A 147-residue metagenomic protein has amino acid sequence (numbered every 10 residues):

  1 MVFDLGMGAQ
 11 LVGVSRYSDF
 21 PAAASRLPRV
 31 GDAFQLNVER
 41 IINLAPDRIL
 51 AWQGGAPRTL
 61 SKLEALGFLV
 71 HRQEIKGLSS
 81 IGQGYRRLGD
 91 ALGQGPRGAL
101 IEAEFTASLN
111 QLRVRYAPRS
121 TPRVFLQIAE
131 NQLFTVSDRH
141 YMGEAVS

Functional and structural regions predicted by a protein language model:
M1, R87, E144: Alpha-helical scaffold segments in soluble metabolic enzymes
M1-G55, T59: A short, structured surface patch at a secondary-structure boundary
D4, A23, I81, T135-R139: Alpha-helix N-cap/helix-start motif
L5, A91, A145: Conserved catalytic core of Hanks-type protein kinase domains
S15-F20, T135-S147: Alpha-helical, coiled-coil/dimerization segments enriched in small aliphatic residues
R48, R58-F134: Extracytoplasmic substrate-binding proteins
